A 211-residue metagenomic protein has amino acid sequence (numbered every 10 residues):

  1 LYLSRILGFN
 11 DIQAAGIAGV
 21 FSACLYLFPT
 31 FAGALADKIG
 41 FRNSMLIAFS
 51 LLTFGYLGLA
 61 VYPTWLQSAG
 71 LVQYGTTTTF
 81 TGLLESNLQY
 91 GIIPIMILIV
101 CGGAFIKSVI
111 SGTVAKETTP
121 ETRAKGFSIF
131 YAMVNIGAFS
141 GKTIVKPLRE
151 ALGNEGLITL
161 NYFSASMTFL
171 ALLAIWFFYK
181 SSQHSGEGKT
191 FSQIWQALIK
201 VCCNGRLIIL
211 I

Functional and structural regions predicted by a protein language model:
L1-Q13: Short amphipathic helix-loop junctions that connect adjacent transmembrane helices in Major Facilitator Superfamily/SLC
G19-A34: Central cavity-lining transmembrane alpha-helices of secondary-active solute carriers, predominantly the Major
L25, A124-R149, M167-T168: Glycine-rich segments within core transmembrane alpha-helices of 12-TM secondary carriers
S50-N87: C-terminal ends and interior cores of transmembrane alpha-helices in multi-pass membrane transporters/permeases
I93, I158-F177: Symmetry-related core transmembrane helices of the 12-TM Major Facilitator Superfamily/SLC fold
F105-T119: Intracellular juxtamembrane helix-capping segments at the cytosolic ends of symmetry-related transmembrane helices
Y179-A197: Flexible cytoplasmic inter-helical loops of multi-pass small-molecule transporters
